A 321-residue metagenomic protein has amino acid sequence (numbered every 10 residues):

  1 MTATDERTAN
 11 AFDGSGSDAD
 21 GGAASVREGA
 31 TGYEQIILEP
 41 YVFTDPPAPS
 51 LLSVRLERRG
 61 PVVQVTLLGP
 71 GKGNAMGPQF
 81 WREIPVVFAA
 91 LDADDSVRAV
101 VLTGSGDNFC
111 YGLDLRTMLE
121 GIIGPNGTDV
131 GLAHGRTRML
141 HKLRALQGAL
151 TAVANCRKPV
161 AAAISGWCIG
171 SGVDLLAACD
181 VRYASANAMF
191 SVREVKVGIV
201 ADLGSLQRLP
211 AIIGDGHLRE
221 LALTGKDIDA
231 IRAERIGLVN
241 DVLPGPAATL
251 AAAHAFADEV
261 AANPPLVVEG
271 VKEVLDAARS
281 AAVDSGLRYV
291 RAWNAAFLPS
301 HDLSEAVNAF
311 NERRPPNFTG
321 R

Functional and structural regions predicted by a protein language model:
T2-S105: Conserved CoA-thioester-binding segment of acyl-CoA-metabolizing enzymes
G60-L68, R82-A133, T137, A152-A162 (+3 more regions): A structural preference for short, pocket-lining loop segments at secondary-structure junctions
D107-Y111, C168-G170, L275: Short, active-site-adjacent cap segments at secondary-structure transitions
A149-N155, A163, I169-A222, I236 (+1 more regions): CoA-thioester-processing core
Y183-A188, V239-R288, N317-R321: C-terminal long alpha-helix characteristic of the crotonase
K226-R232: Acidic, divalent-metal-coordinating active-site segment for phosphoryl/phosphodiester hydrolysis, typified by short
